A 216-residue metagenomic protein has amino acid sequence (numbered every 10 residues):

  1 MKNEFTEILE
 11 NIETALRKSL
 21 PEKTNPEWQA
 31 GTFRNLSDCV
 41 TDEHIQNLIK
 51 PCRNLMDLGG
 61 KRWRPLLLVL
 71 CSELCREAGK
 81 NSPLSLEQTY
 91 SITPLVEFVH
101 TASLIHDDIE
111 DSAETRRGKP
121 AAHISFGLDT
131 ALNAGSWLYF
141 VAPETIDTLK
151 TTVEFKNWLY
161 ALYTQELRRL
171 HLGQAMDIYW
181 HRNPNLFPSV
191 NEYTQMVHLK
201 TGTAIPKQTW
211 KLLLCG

Functional and structural regions predicted by a protein language model:
M1-V99, I105, I109-I124, A175-P188: Conserved N-terminal diphosphate/IPP-binding helix and adjacent helical/loop segment of trans-prenyltransferase domains
E13-L16, L20, C52, L138-Y139 (+2 more regions): Hydrophobic alpha-helical core bundles mediating ligand binding, dimerization, or RNAP-core interactions
W63-V69, G135-E144, T203-W210: Well-ordered alpha-helical segments within folded domains of soluble proteins
L74-S85, P143-L162, D177-I178, R182-M196 (+1 more regions): Inter-helical turn/loop segments and adjacent helix faces that build the functional surface of alpha-helical bundle
E87-A113, T164-L170, G202, P206 (+1 more regions): Active-site alpha-helical segments that house and flank conserved acidic catalytic motifs for diphosphate chemistry
R116-L138, L186-T201: Divalent-cation-assisted or electrostatically stabilized phosphate/pyrophosphate-binding catalytic cores
D129, N133, E166, L170-Q174: Mid-bilayer segments of alpha-helical transmembrane spans in multi-pass integral membrane proteins that mediate
